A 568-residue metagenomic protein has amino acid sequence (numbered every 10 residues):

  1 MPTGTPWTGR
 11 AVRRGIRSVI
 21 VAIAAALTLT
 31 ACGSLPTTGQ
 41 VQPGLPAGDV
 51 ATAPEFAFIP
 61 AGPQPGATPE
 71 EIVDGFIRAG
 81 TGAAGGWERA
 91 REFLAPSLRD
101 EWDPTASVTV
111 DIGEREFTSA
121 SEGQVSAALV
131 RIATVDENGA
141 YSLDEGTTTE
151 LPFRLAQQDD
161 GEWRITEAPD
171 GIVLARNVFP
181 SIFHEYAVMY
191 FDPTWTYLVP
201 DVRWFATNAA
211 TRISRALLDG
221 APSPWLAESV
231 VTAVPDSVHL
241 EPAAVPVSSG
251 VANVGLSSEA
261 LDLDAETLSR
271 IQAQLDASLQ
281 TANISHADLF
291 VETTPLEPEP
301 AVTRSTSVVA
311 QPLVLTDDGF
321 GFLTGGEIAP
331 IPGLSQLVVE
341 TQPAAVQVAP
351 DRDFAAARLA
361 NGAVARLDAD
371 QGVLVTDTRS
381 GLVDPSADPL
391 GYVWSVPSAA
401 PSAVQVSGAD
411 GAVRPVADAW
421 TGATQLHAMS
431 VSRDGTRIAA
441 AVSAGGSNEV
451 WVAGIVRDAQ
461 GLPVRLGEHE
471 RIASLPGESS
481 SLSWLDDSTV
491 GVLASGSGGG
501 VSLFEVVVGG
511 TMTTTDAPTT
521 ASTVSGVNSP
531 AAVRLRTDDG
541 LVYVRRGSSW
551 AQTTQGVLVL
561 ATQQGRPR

Functional and structural regions predicted by a protein language model:
P2, A26, G33-R568: Bimodal "functional hotspot" detector
P2-P36: Secretory targeting and sorting signals
